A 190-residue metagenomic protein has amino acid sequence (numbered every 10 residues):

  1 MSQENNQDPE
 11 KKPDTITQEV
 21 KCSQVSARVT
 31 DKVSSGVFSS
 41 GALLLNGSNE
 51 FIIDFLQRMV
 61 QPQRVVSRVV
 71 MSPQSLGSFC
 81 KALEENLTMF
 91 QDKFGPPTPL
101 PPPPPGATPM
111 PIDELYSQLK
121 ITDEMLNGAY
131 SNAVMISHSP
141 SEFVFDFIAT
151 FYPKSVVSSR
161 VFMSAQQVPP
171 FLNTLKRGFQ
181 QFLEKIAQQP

Functional and structural regions predicted by a protein language model:
S2-P190: Positively charged, low-complexity terminal tracts and the immediately adjacent first secondary-structure elements
